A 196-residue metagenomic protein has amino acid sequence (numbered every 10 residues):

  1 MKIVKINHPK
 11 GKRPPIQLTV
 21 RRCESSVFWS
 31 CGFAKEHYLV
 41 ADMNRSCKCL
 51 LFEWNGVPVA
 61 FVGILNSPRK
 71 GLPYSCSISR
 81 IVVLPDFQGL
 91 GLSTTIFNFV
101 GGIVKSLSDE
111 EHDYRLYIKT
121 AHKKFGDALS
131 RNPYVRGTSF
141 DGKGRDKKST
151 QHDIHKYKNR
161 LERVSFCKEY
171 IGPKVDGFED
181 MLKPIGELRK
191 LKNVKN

Functional and structural regions predicted by a protein language model:
M1-L72, K105-N196: Terminal substrate-recognition subdomain of acyl/acetyltransferases
Q17-R22, V82-G89: Short histidine-centered catalytic/ligand-binding loop motif
W29, P73-Y74, G89-S93: Active-site-adjacent loop/helix micro-motif of nuclease/hydrolase catalytic cores
L72-P85: Conserved acetyl-CoA binding element of GNAT-fold acetyltransferases
V83, G89-K105: Conserved acetyl-CoA-binding loop-helix of GNAT-fold acetyltransferases
